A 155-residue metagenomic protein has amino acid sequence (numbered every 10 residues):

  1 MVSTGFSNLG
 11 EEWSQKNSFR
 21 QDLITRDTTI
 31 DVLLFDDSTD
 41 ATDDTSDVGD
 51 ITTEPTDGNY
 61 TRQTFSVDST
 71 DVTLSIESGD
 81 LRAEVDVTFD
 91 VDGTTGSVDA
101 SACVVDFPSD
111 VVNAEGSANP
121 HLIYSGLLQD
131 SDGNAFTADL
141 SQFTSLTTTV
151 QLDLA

Functional and structural regions predicted by a protein language model:
M1-A100, F107-A155: Small cysteine-rich, disulfide-bonded extracellular modules of the LU/uPAR three-finger superfamily and closely related
